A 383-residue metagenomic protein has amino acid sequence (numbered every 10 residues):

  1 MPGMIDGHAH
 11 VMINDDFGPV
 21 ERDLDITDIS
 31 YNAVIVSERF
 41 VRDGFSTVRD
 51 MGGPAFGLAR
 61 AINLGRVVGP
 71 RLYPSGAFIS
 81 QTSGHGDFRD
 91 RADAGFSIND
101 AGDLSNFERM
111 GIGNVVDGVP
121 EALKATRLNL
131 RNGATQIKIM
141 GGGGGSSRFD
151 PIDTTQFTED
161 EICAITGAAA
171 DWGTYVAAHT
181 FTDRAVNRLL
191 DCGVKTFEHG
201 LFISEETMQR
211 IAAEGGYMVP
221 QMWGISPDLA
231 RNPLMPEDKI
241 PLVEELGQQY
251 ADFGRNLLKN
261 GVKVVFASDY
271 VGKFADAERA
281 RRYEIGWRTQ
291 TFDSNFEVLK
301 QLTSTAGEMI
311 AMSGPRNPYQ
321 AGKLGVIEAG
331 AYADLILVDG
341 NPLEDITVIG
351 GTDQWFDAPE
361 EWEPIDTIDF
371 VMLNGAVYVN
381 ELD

Functional and structural regions predicted by a protein language model:
M1-L64, H85-R91, D160, L189-C192: Metal-associated gating/positioning segment near the N- to mid-region
M12-S30, E38-V41, D87-M110, G145-T158 (+2 more regions): Active-site gating loops and adjacent loop-to-helix segments of metal-dependent hydrolytic enzymes
N32-L58, G69-F78, A134-S147, Y175 (+3 more regions): Divalent metal-dependent hydrolysis catalytic cores, especially in the metallo-beta-lactamase
N63-R188, T196: Histidine/acidic-residue-rich, glycine-tolerant segments that coordinate divalent metal ions
I139-D252, K263-K273, F292, R316 (+1 more regions): Active-site core of metal-dependent hydrolases
D171, Q249-P342, T347-I349: His/Asp/Glu-enriched, well-ordered alpha-helical/loop segment that forms or immediately abuts the divalent-metal
L234-V243, P318-A321, I346-E360: Short, surface-exposed loop/helix-turn segments at secondary-structure junctions that function as lids/hinges flanking
